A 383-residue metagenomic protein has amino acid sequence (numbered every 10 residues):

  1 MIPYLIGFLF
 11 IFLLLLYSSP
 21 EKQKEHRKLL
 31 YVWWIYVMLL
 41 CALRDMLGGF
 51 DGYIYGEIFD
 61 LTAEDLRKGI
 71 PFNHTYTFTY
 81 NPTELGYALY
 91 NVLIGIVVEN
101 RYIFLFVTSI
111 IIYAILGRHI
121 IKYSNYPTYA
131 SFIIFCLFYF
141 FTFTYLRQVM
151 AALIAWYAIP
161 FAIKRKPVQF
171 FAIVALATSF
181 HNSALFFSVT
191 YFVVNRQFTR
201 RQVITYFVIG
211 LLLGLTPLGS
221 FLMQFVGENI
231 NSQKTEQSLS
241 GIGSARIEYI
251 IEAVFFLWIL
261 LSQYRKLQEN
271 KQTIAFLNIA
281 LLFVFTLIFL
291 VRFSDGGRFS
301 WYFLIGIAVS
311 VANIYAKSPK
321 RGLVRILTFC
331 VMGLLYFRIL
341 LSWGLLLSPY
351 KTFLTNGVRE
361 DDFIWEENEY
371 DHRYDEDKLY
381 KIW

Functional and structural regions predicted by a protein language model:
M1-W383: Terminal, non-globular segments
